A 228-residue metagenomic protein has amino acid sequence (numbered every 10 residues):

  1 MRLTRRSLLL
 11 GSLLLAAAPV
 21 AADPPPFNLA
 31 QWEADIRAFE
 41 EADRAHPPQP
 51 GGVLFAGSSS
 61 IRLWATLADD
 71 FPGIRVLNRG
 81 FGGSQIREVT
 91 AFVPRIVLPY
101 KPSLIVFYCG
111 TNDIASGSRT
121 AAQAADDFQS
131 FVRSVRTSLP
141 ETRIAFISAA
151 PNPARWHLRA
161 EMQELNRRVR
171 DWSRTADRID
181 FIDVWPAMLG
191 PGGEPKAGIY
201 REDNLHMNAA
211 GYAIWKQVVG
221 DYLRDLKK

Functional and structural regions predicted by a protein language model:
M1-F55, A65, D69-D70, R224-K228: N-terminal secretory targeting modules
A56-G57, I147: Short hydrophobic segments within beta-strands
I61-L77, I86-A125, A149-P153: Oxyanion-hole/transition-state-stabilizing segment in secreted/luminal serine hydrolases and related acyltransferases
G80-G82, L104-R119, Q129, R133 (+4 more regions): Cell-envelope and extracellular/periplasmic
V93, F128-R133, N166, R170: Generic structural signal for well-ordered alpha-helices, preferentially at hydrophobic/aromatic core positions
A121-Q129, E161-N166: Charged helix-capping and loop-helix junction motifs
L139-R143: A short helix->loop->beta-strand "cap" motif at the edges of active sites that frequently abuts
A150-K228: Catalytic His-Asp segment of secreted/periplasmic serine-dependent ester chemistry enzymes
